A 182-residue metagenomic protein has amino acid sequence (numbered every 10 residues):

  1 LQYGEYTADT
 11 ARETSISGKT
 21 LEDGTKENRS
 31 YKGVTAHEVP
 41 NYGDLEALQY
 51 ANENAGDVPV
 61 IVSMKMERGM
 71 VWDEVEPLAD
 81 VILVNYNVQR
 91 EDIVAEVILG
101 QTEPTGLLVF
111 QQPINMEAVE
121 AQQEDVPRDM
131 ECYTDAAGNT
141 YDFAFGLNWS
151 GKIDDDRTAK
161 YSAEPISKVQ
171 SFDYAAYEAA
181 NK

Functional and structural regions predicted by a protein language model:
L1-K182: C-terminal non-catalytic regions of proteins with extracellular/luminal or membrane-system context
